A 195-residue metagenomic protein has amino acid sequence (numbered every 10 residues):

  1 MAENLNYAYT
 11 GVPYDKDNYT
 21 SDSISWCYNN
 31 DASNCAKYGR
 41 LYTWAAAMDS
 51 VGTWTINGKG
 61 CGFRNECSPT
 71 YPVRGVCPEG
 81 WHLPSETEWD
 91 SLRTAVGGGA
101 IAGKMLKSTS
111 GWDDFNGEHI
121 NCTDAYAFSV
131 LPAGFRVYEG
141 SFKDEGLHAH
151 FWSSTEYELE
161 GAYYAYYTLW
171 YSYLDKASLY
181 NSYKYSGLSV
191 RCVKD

Functional and structural regions predicted by a protein language model:
M1-D195: Conserved positions within compact, well-structured domain cores
